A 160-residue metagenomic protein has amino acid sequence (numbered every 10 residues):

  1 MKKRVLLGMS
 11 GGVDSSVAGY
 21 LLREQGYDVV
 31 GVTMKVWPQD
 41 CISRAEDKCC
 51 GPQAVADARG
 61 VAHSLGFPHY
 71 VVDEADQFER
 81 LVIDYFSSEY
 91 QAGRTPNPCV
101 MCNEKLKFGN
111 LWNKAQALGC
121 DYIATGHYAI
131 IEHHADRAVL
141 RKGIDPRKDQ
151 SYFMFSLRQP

Functional and structural regions predicted by a protein language model:
M1-F155: ATP-dependent adenylation/nucleotidyltransferase module used to activate substrates
R158-Q159: His/Asp/Glu-rich metal-coordinating catalytic cores of metallo-dependent phosphodiesterases/hydrolases acting on
